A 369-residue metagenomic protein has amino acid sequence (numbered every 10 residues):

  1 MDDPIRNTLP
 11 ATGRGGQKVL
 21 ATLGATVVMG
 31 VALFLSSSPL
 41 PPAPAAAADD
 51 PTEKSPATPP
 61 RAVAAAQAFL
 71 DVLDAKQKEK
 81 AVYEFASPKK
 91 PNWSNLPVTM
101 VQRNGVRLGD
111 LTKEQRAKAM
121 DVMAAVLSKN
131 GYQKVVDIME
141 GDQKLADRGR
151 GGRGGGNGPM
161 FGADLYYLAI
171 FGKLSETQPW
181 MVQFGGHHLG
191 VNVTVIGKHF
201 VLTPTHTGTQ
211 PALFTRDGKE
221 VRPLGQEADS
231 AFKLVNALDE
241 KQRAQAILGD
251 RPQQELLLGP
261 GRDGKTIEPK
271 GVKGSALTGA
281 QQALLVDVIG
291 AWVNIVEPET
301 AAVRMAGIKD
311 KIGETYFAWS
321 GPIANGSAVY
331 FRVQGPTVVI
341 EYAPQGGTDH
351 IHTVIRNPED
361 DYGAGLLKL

Functional and structural regions predicted by a protein language model:
M1-G16: N-terminal secretory signal peptides that target proteins for export/translocation
N7-L9, L20, S327-A328: Residue-level detector of intrinsically disordered/flexible regions characterized by low predicted structural confidence
G16-T22: Short, hydrophobic alpha-helical membrane anchors of single-pass surface/secreted proteins
L23-P41: Bacterial N-terminal signal peptides
A43-S128, Q133-L369: A cross-kingdom marker for long, charged
